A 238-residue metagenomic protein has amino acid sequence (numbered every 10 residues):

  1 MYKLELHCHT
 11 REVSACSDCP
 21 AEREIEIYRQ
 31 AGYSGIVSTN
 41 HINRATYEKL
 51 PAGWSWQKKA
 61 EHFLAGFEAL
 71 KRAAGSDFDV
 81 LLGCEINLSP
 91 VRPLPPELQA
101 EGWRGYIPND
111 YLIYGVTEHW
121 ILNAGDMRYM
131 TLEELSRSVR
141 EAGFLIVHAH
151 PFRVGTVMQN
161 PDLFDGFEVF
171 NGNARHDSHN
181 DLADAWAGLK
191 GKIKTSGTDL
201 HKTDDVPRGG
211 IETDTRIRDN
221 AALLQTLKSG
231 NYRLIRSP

Functional and structural regions predicted by a protein language model:
M1-S14, D18-I27, P90-I121, F152-P238: Charged catalytic cores and adjacent phosphate/nucleic-acid-binding surfaces used for phosphate/nucleic-acid chemistry
Y2, G32-G35, S76-V80, A142-L145 (+2 more regions): Short, well-ordered coil/turn segments that N-cap beta-strands
K3, R29, E68-A74, T131-V147 (+1 more regions): Surface-exposed amphipathic alpha-helices with a cationic face
L6, T39, C84, A149 (+1 more regions): Active-site flanking residues adjacent to catalytic metal/cofactor-binding acidic residues
A21-I27, S34, I42-R104: Mid-domain alpha/beta scaffold segments of enzyme catalytic cores
V37-S38, V147-H148, E168: Conserved beta-strand positions in the central sheet of alpha/beta enzyme cores
P108-G143: Binuclear metal-dependent hydrolase catalytic cores centered on His/Asp/Glu-rich metal-binding motifs
R128, H148-F152: A general structural motif
